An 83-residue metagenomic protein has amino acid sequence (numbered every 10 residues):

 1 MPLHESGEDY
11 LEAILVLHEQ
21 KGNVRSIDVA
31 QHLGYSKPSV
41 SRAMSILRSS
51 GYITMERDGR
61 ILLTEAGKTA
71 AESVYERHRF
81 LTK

Functional and structural regions predicted by a protein language model:
P2-Y35: N-terminal helix-turn-helix DNA-binding core of bacterial DNA-binding proteins
P38: Key DNA-contact positions within bacterial/archaeal DNA-binding proteins
M44-S45: Short, hydrophobic-biased segments on the C-terminal half of alpha helices that form "recognition helices"
R48-D58: A short, conserved structural fragment
G59-R77: Basic, amphipathic "hinge/linker" alpha-helix immediately C-terminal to the N-terminal HTH DNA-binding motif
R79-K83: Amphipathic alpha-helical dimerization/coiled-coil segments that flank or bridge DNA-binding/regulatory modules
